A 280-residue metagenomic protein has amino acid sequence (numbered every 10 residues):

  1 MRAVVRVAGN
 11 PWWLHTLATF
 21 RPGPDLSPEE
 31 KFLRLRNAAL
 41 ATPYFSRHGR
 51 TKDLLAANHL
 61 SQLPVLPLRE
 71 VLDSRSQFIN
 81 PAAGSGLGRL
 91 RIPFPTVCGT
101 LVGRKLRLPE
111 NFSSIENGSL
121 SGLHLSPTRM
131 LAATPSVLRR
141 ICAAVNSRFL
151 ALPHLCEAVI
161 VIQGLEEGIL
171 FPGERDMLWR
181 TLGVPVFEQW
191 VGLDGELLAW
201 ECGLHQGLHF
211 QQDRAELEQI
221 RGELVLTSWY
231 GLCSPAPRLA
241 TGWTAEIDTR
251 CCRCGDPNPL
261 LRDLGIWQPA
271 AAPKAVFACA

Functional and structural regions predicted by a protein language model:
M1-T42, T51, I92, T96-A280: Active-site glycine/GP-rich loop and adjacent strand/helix microenvironment that borders small-molecule binding pockets
Y44-G103: Flexible, acidic active-site loops/lids enriched in D/E/S/T/G that coordinate Mg2+ and/or position polar
